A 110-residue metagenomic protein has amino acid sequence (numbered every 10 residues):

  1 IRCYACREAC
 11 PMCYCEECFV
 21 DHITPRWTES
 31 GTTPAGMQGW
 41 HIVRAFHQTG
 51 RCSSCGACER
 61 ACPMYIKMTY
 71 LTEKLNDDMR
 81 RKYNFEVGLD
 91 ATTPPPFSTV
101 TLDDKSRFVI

Functional and structural regions predicted by a protein language model:
I1, M12-I110: Ferredoxin-type iron-sulfur electron-transfer modules in oxidoreductases and energy-metabolism complexes
E8: Phosphate-binding active sites in nucleotide-utilizing proteins
